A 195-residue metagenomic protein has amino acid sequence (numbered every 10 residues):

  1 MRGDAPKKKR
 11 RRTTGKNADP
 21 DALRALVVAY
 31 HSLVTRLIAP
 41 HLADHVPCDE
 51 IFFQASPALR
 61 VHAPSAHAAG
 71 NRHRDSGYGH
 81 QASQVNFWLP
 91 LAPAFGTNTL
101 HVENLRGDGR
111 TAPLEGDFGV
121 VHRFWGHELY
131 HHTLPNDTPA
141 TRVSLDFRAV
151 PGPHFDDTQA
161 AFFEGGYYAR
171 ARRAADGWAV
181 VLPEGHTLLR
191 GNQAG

Functional and structural regions predicted by a protein language model:
R2-S65, G70-H73: Signature of the catalytic double-stranded beta-helix
R36-F53, H80-Q81, L91-N98, H154: Secondary-structure boundary elements
C48, S76, L134-N136: Residues embedded in well-ordered secondary-structure elements
P57, F87, L145-A149: A structural signal for short, well-ordered beta-strand segments
H67-E128, R142: Catalytic core of non-heme Fe(II) oxygenases with the double-stranded beta-helix
R106-G195: Catalytic core of Fe(II)/2-oxoglutarate
